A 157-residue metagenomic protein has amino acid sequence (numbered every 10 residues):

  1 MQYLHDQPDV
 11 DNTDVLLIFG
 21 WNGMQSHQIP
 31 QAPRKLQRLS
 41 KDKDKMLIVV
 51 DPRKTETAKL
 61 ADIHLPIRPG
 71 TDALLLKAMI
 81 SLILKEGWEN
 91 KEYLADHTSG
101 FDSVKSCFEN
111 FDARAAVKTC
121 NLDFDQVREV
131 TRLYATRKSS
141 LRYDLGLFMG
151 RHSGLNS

Functional and structural regions predicted by a protein language model:
M1-S157: Cofactor-pocket helix-loop regions in the catalytic cores of large enzyme subunits
